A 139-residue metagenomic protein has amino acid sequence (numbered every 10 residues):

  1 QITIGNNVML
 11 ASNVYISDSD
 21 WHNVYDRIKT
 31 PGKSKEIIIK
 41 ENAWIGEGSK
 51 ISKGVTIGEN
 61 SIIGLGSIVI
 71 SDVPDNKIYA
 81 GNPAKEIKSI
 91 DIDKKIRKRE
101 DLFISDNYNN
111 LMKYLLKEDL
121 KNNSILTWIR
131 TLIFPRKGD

Functional and structural regions predicted by a protein language model:
Q1-V55, I90-D91: Flexible, glycine/small-residue-enriched loop-and-beta-strand segment within the central core of proteins
W21-N23, N82-D139: Terminal amphipathic alpha-helical/low-complexity segments used for targeting or macromolecular assembly
V55, S67, V73, N82: Short beta-to-alpha loop/turn elements within the nucleotide-binding domains of ABC transporters
I62-G64: A generic "structured core" feature
S71-N76, S105-N107: Short arginine-rich
Y79: Conserved active-site beta-strand element of glycosyltransferases/polysaccharide synthases
